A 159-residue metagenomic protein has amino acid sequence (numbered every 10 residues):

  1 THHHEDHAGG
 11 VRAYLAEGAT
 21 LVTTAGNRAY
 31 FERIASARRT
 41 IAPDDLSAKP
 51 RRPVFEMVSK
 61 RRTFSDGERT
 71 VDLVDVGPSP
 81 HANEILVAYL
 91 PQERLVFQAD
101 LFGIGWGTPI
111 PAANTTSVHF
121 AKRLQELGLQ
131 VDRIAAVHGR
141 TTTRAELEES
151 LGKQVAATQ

Functional and structural regions predicted by a protein language model:
T1-V22, E126-I134: Active-site metal-binding motif and surrounding structural segment of the metallo-beta-lactamase
H2, G26, H138: Residues that line or immediately flank small-molecule/substrate-binding pockets and catalytic motifs
H4-A8, L21-A25, I110-V118: Soluble non-cytosolic domains of exported or imported proteins
A13-L15, S36-A37, P111-A113, E148-L151: Short, glycine/charged-enriched secondary-structure capping and boundary segments
E17, G26-G77, N83, R123-G128: Metallo-beta-lactamase
T23, F31, Q98-A99: Hydrophobic residues in well-ordered beta-strands that form the structural core
A25, A145-Q159: Binuclear metal-ion centers of metallo-dependent hydrolases, dominated by the metallo-beta-lactamase
T63, T70-E149: Metallo-beta-lactamase
